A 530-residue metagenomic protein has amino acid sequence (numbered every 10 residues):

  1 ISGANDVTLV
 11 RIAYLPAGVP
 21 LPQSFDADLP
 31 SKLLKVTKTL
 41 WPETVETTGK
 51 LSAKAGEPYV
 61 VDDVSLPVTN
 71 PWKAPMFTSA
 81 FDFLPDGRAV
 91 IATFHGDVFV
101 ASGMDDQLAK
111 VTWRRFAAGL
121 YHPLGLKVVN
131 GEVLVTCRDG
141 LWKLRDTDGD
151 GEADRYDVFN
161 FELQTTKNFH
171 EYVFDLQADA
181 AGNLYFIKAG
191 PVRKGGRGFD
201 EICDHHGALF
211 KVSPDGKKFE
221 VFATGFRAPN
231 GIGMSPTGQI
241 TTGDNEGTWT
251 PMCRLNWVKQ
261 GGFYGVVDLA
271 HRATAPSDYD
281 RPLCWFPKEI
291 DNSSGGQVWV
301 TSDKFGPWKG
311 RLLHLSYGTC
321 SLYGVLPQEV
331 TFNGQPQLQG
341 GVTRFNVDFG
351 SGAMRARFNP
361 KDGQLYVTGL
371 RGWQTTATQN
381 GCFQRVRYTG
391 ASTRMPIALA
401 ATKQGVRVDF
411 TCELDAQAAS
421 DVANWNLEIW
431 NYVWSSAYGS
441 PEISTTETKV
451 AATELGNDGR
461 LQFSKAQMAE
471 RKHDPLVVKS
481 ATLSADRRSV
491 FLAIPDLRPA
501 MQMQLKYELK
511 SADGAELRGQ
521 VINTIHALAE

Functional and structural regions predicted by a protein language model:
S2-Y14, Q297: Short Pro-Gly-centered flexible turn/kink motifs
G3-A4, P495-M501: Surface-exposed, short loops/turns at beta-strand junctions within beta-sandwich domains
L9-A13, M501-K510: Short, aromatic- and glycine-rich surface loops/edge beta-strands on solvent-exposed regions
G18, P22-D409, A416: Beta-propeller domains with acidic blade repeats across secreted/periplasmic ectodomains and cytosolic WD/CNH propellers
G306, L414-D421, R498-M501: A short beta-turn/strand-edge loop motif at beta-sheet boundaries
G390-P396, D415, R498, K506-E530: Acidic, Ser/Thr/Gly/Pro-rich low-complexity segments and short DxT(G/T)-type signature motifs
A400, T482-D486: Blade-terminus and WD-like Trp-Asp/Gly-His loop motifs, strongest in beta-propeller folds
E413-K479, K506-S511, G519-N523: Short, surface-exposed alpha-helix to beta-strand junction/turn motifs within ectodomains of secreted and cell-envelope
